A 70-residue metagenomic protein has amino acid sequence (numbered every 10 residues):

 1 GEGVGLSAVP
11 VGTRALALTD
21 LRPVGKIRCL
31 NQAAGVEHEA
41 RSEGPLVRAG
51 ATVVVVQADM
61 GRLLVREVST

Functional and structural regions predicted by a protein language model:
E2-T70: Terminal membrane-proximal soluble interaction domains of membrane-associated proteins
